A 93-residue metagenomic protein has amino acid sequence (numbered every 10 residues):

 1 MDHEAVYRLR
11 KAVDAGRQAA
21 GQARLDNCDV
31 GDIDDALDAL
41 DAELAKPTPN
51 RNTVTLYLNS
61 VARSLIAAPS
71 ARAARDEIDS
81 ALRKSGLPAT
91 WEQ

Functional and structural regions predicted by a protein language model:
M1-P69, D79-Q93: Short amphipathic alpha-helical segments that predominantly mediate membrane engagement
